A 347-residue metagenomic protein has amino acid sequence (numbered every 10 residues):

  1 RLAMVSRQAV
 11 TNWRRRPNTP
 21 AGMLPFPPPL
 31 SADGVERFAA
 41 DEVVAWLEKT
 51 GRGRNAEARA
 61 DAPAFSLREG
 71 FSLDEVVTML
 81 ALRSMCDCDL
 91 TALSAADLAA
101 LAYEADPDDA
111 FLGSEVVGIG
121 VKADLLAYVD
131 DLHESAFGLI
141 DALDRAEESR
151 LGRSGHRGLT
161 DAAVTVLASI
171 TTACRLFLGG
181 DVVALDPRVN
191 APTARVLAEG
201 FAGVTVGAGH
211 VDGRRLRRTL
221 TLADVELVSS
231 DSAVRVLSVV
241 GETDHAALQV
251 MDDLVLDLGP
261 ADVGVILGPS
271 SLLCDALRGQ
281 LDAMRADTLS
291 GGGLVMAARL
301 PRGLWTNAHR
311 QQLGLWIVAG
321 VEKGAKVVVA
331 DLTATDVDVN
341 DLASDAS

Functional and structural regions predicted by a protein language model:
R1-W13: Polyanion-binding surface elements
M23-G51: Short helix-start
A40-G70: A short, Lys/Arg-enriched interface patch at domain edges and termini
N55, A64-S149: Long recognition/docking surfaces used for binding and targeting
E148-E242: Conserved S-adenosyl-L-methionine
G200-V295: SAM-dependent methyltransferase catalytic-core segment centered on the flexible catalytic loop and adjoining short
E242, L258-V263, G268-S347: A conserved structural/catalytic subdomain of Rossmann-like adenosyl-cofactor enzymes
